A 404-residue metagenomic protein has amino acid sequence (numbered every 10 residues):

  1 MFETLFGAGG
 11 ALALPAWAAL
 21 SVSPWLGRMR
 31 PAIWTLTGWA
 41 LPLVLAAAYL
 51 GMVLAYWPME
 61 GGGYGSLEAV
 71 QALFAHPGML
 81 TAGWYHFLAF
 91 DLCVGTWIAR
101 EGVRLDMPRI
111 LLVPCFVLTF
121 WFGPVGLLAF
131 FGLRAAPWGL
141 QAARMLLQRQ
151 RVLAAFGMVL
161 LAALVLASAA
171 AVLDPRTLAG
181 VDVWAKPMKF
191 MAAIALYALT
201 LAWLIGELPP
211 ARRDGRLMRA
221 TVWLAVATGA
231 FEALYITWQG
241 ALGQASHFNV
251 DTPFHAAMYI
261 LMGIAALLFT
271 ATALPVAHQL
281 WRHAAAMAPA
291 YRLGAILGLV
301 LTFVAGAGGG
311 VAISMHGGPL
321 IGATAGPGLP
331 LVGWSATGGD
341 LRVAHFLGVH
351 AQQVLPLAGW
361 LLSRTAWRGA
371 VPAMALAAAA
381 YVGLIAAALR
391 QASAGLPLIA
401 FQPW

Functional and structural regions predicted by a protein language model:
T4, W34-T35, L67-F74, V113-C115 (+4 more regions): Non-cytosolic membrane-interface motifs at loop->transmembrane helix junctions
A8-A19, L88-A89, V152-V172, W184-E207 (+5 more regions): Hydrophobic cores of alpha-helical transmembrane segments in multi-pass integral membrane proteins
M29-G51, L178-A195: Loop-to-helix transition at the N-terminal end of transmembrane alpha-helices
A32-L43, V113-P114, D214-A225, R282-G306 (+1 more regions): Interfacial segments of alpha-helical transmembrane regions
A46-G62, T302-A325: Transmembrane alpha-helix/helix-exit interface in multi-pass inner-membrane proteins
E101-V117, A211-T228, W238-A265, P275-G294: Membrane-interface helix-loop-helix junctions at boundaries between adjacent transmembrane segments
L112-A135: Hydrophobic, aromatic-rich membrane-embedded alpha-helical segments
I313-F346, A351: Membrane-interfacial catalytic/cofactor-binding modules of polytopic membrane enzymes
